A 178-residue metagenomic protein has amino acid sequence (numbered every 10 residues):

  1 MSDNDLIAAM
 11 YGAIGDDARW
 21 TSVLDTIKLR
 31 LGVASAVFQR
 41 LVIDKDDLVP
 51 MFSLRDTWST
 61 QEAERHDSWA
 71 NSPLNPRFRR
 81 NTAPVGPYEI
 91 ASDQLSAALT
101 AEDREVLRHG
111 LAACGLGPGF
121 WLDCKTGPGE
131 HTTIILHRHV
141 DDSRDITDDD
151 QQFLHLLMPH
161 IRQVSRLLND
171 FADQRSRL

Functional and structural regions predicted by a protein language model:
M1-D3: N-terminal, Lys/Arg- and Ser/Thr-rich interaction peptides
D5-D149, F153-P159, Q163-L167: Regulatory input/activation interfaces that engage signals or partners
L167-L178: Signal-transducing coiled-coil/dimerization helices and immediately adjacent hinge/linker segments that couple sensory
